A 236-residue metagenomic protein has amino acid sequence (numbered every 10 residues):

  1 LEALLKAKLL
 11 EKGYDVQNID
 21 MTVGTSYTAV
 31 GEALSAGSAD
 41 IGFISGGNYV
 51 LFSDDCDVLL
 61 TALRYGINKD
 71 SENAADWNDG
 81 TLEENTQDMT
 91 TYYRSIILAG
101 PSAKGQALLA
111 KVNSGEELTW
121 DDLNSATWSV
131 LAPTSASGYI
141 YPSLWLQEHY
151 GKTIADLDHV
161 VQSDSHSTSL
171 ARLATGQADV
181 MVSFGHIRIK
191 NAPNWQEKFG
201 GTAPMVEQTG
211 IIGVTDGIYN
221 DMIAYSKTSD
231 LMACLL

Functional and structural regions predicted by a protein language model:
L1, N18-V23, S125-V130: Short, well-ordered beta-strand elements
L1-Q17, L144: Short, polar/charged alpha-helical segment
V16, A36, I44, Y92-R94 (+2 more regions): Extracytoplasmic
D20-G42, V50-D55, S165-K190, N194-W195: Short helices/loops that flank or line small-molecule/ion binding pockets
I44-N48, L63-Y65, G100-A103, P133 (+2 more regions): Solvent-exposed coil/turn segments that connect beta secondary-structure elements in extracytoplasmic/periplasmic
D57-T90, A103, H159, P193-G217: Short beta-strand->loop
L63-A136: A conserved helix-loop-strand patch within extracytoplasmic ligand-binding domains of the periplasmic binding
V112-T119, N124-C234: Pocket-lining segment of extracytoplasmic ligand-binding domains
